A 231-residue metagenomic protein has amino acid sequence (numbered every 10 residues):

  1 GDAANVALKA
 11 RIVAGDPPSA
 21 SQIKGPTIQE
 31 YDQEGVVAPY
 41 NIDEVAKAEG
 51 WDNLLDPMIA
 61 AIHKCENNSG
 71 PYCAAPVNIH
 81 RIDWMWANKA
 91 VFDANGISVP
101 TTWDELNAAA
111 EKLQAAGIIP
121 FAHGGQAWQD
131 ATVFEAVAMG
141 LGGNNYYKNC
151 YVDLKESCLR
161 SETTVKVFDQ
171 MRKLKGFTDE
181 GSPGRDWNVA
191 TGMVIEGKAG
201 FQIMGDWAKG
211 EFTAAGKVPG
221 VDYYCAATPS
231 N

Functional and structural regions predicted by a protein language model:
G1-A7, W103-N107, S182-I195: Short helix-initiation/N-cap motifs at beta->coil->alpha
G1-V36, E44-N53, N95, V99 (+3 more regions): Conserved N-terminal structural module of periplasmic/extracytoplasmic solute-binding proteins
I12-I23, G117-P120, E196-M204: Alpha-to-beta junction loops
I28-E30, V133, D169-N231: Extracytoplasmic/periplasmic substrate-binding proteins
I28-I82, V133-E135: Hinge/lid segment of periplasmic solute-binding proteins
N41-P57, S98, L141-K166, A214-K217 (+1 more regions): Short, solvent-exposed loop/beta-turn-alpha elements that line the ligand-binding surface or hinge of extracytoplasmic
K64-V77, D83, N107-E156, A199: Extracytoplasmic/periplasmic solute-binding protein
A110-L113, V152-P183: Glycine-centered hinge/linker elements that transmit conformational signals in sensory and ligand-binding systems
